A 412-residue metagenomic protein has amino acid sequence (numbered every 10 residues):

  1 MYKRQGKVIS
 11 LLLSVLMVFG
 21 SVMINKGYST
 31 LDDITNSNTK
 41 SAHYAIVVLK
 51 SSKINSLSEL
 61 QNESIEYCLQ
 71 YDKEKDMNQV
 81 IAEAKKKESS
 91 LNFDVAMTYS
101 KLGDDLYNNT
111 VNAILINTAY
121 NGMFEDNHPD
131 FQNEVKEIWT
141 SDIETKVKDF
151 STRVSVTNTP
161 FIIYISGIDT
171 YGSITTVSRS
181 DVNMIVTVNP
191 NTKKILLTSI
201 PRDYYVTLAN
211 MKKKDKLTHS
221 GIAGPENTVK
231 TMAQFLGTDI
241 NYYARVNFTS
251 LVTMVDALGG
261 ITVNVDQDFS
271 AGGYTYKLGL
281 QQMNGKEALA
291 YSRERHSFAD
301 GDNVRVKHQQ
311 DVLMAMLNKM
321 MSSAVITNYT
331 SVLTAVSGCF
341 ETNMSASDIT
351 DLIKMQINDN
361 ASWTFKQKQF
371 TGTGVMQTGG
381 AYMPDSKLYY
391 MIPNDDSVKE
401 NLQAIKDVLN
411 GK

Functional and structural regions predicted by a protein language model:
Y2-Q5: Conserved small/polar residues in nucleotide/adenosyl-binding loops
S10-M17, S64, E83-A84: N-terminus-biased targeting/localization segments
L11-D32: Transmembrane alpha-helices and immediately adjacent membrane-cytoplasm interface residues in multi-pass integral
D32-A42, V48-K50, L57, Q61 (+1 more regions): Non-catalytic, solvent-exposed segments at the cell envelope interface
